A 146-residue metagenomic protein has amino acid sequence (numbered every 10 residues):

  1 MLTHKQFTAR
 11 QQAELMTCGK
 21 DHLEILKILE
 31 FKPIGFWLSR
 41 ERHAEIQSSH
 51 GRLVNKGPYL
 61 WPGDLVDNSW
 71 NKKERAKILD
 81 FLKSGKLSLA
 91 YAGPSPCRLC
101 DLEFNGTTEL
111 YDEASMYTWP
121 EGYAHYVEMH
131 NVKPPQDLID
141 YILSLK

Functional and structural regions predicted by a protein language model:
M1-K146: Alpha-helical interaction/linker modules in multidomain eukaryotic proteins
